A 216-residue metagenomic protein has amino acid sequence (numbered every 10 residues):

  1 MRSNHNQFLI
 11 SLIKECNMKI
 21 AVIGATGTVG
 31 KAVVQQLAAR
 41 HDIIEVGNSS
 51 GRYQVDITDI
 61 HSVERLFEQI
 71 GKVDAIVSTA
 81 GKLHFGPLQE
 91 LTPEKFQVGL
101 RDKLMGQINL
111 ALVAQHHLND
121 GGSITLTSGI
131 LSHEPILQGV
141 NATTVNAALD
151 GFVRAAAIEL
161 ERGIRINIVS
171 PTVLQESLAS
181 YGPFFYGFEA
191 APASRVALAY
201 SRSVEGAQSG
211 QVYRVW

Functional and structural regions predicted by a protein language model:
V22-Q36: N-terminal Rossmann NAD(P)H-binding glycine-rich loop of SDR-like oxidoreductase domains
G47-H61: Rossmann-fold cofactor-recognition segment
I57-V73: Conserved Rossmann-fold cofactor-binding substructure of NAD(P)-dependent oxidoreductases
S62, M105-V113: Conserved mid-core alpha-helix of short-chain dehydrogenase/reductase
V77-G86: Conserved NAD(P)H cofactor-binding loop of Rossmann-fold oxidoreductase domains
P87-L88, K95-Q97: Substrate-binding pocket helix/loop in short-chain dehydrogenase/reductase
G99, G106-N109, S123-L149, V153-I158 (+1 more regions): Catalytic loop of short-chain dehydrogenase/reductase
E161-I164, I168-W216: C-terminal helical subdomain
